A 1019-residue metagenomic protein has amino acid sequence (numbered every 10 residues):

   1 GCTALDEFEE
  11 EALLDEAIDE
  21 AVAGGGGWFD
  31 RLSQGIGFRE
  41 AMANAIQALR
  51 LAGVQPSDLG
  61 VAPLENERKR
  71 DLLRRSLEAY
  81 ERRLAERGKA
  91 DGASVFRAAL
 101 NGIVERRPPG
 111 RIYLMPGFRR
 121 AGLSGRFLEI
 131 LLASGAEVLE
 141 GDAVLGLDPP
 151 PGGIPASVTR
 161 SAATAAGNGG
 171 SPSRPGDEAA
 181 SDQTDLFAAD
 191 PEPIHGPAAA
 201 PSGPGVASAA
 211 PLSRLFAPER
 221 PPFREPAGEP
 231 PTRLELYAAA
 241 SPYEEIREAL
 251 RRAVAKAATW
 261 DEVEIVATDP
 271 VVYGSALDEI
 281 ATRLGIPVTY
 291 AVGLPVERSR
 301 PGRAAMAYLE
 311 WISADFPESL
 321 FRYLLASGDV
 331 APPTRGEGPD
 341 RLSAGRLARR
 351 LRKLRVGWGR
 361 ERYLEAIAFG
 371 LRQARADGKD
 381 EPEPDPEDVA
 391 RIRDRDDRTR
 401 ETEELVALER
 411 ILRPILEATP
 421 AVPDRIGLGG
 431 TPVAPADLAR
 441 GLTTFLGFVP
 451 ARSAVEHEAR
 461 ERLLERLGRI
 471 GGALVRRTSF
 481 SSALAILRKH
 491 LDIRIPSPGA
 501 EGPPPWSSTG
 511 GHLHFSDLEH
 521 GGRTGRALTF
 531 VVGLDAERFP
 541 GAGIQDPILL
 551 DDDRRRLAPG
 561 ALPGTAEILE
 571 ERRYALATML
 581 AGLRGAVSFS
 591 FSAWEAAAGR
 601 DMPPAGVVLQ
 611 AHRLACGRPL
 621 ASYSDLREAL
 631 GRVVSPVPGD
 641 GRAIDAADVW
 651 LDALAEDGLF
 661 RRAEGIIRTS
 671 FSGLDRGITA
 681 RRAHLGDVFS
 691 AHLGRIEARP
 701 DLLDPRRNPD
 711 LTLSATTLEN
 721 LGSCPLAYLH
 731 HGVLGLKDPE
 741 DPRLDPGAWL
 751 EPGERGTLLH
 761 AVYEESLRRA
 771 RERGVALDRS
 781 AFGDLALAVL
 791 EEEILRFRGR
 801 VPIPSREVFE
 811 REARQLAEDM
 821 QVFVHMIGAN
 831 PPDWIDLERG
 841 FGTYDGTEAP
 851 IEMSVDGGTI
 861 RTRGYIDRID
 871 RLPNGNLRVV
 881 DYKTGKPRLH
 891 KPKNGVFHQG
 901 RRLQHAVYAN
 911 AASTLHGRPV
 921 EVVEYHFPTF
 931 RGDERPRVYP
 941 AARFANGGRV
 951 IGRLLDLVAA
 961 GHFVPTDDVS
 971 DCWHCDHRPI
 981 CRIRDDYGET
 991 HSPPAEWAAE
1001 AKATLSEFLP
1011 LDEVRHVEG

Functional and structural regions predicted by a protein language model:
G1-R773, L777-R779, G783, L787-R800 (+2 more regions): Polyanion-engaging groove/track-forming segments
E11, S588, R662-G1019: RecB-family 4Fe-4S metal-dependent nuclease core
